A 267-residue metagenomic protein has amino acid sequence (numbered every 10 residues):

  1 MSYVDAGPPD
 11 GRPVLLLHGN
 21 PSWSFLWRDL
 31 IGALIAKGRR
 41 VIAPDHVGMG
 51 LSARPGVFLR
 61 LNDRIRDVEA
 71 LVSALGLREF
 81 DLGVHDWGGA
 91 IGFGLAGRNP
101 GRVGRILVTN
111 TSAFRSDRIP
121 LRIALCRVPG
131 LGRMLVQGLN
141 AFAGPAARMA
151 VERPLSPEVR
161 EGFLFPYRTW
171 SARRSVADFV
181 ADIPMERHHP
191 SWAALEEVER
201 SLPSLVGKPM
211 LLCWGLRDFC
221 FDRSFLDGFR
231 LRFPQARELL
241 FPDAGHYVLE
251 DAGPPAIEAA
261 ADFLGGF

Functional and structural regions predicted by a protein language model:
A6-L51: Conserved HGGG/HGGXW glycine-rich cap/lid loop of the alpha/beta-hydrolase fold
L17-G19, H85, W214: The conserved beta1-alpha1 loop
P21-G32, L51-R54, R66, S116-D117 (+3 more regions): Short N-terminal helix/helix-N-cap motif within the alpha/beta-hydrolase-1
A36, I42-H85, E258: Active-site loop/oxyanion-hole signature of alpha/beta-hydrolase fold enzymes
R78-R118: Conserved hydrolase catalytic core segment
R118-D178: Helix-rich cap/lid subdomain of alpha/beta-hydrolase
A172-L231, L240: Conserved serine/cysteine hydrolase catalytic core
Q235-F267: Catalytic active-site module of serine/aspartate enzymes centered on a nucleophile-bearing elbow/loop
